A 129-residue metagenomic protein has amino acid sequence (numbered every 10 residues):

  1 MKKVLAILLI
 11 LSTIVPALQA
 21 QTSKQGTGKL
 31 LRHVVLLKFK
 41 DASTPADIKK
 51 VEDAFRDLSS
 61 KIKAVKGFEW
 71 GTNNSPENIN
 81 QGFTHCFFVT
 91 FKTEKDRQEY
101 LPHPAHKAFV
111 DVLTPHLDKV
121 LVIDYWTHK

Functional and structural regions predicted by a protein language model:
M1-V4, Q21: Positively charged n-region of N-terminal signal peptides that target proteins for export
V4-T13: Sec-dependent N-terminal signal peptides
L11, F55, T72, P104 (+1 more regions): Alpha-helix boundary/capping residues
P16-T84, K92-E99, Y125-K129: Short S/T/G/P-rich N-terminal loop/turn motif that feeds into the first structured element of a domain
T90-F91, H116: Conserved catalytic core of Hanks-type protein kinase domains
R97-P102, K107, D111: C-terminal structural segments of small proteins and small subunits
H116-V122, K129: C-terminal partner/receptor-binding element of secreted or periplasmic proteins
